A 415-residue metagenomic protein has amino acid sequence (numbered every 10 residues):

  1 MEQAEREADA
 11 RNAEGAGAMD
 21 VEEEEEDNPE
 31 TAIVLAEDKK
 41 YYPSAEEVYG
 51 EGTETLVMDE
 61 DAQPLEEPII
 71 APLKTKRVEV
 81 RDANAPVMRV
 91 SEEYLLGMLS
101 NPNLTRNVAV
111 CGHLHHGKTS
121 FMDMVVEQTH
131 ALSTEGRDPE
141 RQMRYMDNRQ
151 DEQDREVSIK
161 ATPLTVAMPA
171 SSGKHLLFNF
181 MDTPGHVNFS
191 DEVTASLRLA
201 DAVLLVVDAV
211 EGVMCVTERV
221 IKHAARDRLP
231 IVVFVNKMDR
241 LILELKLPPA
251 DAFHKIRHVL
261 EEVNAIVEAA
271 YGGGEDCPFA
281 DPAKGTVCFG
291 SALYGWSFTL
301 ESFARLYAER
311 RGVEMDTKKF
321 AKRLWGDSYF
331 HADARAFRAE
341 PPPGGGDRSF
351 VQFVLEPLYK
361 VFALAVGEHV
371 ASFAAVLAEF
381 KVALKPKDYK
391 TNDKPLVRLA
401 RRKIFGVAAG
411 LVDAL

Functional and structural regions predicted by a protein language model:
M1-T105, V157, P163, P249 (+9 more regions): Intrinsically disordered, low-complexity N-terminal segments enriched in charged residues and glycine with frequent
P68-V206, L245, E262-A265: P-loop NTPase switch module centered on the Walker A-proximal segment
V87, S100-P102, R106, H113 (+12 more regions): Catalytic cores of large soluble enzymes that bind and process phosphate-bearing ligands
R106, N188, C215-R219, G272-E275 (+1 more regions): Short alpha-helical segments and helix-capping/turn motifs at coil-helix boundaries
G112-L114, V207, V233-K237, A292 (+1 more regions): Glycine-rich, histidine-containing beta strand-loop boundary motifs that form or position
T119, D123, E127, R198 (+6 more regions): A broad, structural surface signal
K174-F178, T183-F189, L197-P249, F253: Conserved Switch II/interswitch segment of TRAFAC-class P-loop GTPases
P230, R240-F337, S349, F353 (+6 more regions): Canonical P-loop GTPase G-domain recognition
